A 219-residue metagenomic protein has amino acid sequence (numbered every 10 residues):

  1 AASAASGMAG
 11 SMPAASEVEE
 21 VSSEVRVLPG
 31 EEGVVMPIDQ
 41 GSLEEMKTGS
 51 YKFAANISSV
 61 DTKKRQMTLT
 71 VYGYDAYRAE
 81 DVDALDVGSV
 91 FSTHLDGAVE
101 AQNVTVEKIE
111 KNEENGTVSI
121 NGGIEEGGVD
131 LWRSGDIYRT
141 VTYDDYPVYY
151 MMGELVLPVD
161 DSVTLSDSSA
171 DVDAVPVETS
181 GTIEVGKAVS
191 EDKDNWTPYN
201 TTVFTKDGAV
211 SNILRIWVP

Functional and structural regions predicted by a protein language model:
A1-S23: Gram-positive cell-envelope targeting signals
V18-P219: Solvent-exposed hydroxyl-ligand-binding patches built from regularly spaced Ser/Thr and small hydrophobics
